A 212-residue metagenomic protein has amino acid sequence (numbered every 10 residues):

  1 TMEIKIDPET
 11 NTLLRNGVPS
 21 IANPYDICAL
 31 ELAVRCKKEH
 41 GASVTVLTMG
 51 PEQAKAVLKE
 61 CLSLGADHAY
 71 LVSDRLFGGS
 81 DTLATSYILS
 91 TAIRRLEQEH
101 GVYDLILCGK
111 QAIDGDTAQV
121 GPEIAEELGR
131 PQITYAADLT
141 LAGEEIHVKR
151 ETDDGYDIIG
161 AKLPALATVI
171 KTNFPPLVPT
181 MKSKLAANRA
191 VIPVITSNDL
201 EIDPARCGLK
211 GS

Functional and structural regions predicted by a protein language model:
T1-S212: N-terminal glycine-rich FAD/FM-binding segment characteristic of electron-transfer flavoproteins
